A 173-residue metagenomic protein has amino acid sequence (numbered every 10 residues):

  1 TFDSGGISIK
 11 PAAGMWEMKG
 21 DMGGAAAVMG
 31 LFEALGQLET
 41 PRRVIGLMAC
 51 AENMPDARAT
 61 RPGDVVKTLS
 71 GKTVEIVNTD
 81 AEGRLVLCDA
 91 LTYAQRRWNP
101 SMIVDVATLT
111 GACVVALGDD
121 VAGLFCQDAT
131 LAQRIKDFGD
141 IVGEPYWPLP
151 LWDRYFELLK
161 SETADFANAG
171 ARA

Functional and structural regions predicted by a protein language model:
T1-A173: A generic structural signal for tightly packed, nonpolar segments enriched in small/aliphatic residues
